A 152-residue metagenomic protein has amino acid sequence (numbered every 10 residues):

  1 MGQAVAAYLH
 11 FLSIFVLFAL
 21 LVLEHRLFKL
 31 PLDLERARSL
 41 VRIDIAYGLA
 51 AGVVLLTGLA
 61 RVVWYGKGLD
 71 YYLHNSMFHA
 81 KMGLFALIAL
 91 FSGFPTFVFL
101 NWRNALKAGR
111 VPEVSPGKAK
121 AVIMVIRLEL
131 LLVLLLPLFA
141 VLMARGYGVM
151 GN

Functional and structural regions predicted by a protein language model:
M1-N152: Polytopic transmembrane helical bundles with strong interfacial aromatic enrichment
